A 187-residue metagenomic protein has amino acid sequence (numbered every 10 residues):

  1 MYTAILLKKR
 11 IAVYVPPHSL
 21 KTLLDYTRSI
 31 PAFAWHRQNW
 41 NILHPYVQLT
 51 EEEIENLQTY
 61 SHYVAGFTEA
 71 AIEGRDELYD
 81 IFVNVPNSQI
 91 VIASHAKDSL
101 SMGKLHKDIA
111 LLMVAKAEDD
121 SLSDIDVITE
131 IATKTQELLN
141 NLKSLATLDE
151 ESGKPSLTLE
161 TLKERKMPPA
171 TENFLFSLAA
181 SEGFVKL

Functional and structural regions predicted by a protein language model:
M1-L57, Y63: Extended amphipathic alpha-helical scaffold segments
R28, W40-L187: A eukaryote-biased sequence property
